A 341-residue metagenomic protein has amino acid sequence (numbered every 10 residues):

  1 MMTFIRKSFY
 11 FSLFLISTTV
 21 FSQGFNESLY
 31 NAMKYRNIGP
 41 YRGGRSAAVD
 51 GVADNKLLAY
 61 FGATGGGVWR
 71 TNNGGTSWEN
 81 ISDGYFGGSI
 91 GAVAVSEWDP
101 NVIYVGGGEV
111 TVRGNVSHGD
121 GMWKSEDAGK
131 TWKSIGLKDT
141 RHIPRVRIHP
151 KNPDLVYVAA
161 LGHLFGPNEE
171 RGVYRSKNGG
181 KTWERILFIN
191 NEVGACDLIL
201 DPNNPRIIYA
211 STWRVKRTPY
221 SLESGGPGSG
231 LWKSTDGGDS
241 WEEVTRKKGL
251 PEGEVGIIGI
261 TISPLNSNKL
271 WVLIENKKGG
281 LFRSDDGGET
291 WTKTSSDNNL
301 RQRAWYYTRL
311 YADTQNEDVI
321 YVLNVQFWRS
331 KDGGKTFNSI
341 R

Functional and structural regions predicted by a protein language model:
M1-Y10: Bacterial N-terminal signal peptides that target proteins for export
Q23-R341: Beta-propeller blade termini and top-face loops
